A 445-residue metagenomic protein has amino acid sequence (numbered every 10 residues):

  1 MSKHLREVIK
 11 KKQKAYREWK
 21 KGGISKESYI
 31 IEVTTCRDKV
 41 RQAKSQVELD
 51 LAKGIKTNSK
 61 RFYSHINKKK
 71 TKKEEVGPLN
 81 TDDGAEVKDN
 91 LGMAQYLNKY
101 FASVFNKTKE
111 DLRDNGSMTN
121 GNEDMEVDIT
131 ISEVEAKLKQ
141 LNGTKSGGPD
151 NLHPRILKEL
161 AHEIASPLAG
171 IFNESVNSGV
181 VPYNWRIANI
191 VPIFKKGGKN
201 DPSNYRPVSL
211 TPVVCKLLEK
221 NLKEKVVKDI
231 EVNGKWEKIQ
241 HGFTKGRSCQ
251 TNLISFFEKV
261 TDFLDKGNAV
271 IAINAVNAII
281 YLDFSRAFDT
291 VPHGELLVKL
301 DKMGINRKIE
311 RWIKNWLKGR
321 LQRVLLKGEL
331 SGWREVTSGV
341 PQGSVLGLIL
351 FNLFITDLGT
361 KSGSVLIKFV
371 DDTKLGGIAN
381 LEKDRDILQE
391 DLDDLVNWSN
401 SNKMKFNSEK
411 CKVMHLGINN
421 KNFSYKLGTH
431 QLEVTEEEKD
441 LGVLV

Functional and structural regions predicted by a protein language model:
M1-K88, Q140: Arg/Lys-enriched, amphipathic patches
H4, G54, K60-N204, S209 (+4 more regions): Surface-exposed loop/turn segments and immediately adjacent short secondary-structure elements within folded domains
G143-L152, D201-L210, T251-K302: Conserved catalytic palm subdomain of right-hand nucleotidyl-transferase polymerases, strongest for RNA-directed enzymes
G148, I187-I190, R206, I239-T244 (+7 more regions): Catalytic palm active-site di-aspartate
L222-Q240, N268, L348-G377: Active-site palm subdomain of RNA-directed nucleic acid polymerases
F284-K368, I378: Conserved polymerase palm-domain catalytic core
E390, K405-E438: Short, conserved micro-motifs composed of acidic
